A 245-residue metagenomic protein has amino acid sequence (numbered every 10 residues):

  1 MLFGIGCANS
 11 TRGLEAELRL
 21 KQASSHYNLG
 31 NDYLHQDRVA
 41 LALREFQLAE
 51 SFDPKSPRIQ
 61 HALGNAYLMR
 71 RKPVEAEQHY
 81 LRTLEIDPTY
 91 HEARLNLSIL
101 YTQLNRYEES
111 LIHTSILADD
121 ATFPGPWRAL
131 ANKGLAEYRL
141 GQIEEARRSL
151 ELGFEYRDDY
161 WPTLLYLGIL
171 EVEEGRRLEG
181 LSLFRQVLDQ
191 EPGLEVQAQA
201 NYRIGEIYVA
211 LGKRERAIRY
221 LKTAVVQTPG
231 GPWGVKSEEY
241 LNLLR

Functional and structural regions predicted by a protein language model:
F3-S24: Bacterial Sec signal peptide processing site at the extreme N-terminus
L18, F52, I86, D120-T122 (+3 more regions): Structural marker of alpha-solenoid helical repeat scaffolds
H35, M69-R70, Q103-L104, D120 (+4 more regions): Register position in tetratricopeptide repeats
I59, A93, L100, A129 (+3 more regions): TPR alpha-solenoid repeat register
